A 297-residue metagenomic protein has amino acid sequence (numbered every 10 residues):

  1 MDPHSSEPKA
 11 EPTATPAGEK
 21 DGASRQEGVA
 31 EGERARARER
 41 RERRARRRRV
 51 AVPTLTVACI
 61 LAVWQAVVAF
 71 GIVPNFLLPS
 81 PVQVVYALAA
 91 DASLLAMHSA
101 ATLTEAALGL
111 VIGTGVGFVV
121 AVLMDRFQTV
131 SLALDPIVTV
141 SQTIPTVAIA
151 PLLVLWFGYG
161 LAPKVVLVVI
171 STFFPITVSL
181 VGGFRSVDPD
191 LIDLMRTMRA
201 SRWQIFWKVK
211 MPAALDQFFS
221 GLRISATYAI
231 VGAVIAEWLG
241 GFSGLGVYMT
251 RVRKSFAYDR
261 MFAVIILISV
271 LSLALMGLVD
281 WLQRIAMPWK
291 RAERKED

Functional and structural regions predicted by a protein language model:
R38-R43, A69-T114: Periplasmic/extracellular loop-to-transmembrane helix junction in inner-membrane transport proteins
R38-V68: N-terminal signal-anchor/first transmembrane alpha helix
T54-A66, L103, A107, V111-L123 (+5 more regions): Generic alpha-helical transmembrane segments of integral inner-membrane proteins, especially permease/transport modules
G109-V138, L155: Transmembrane-helix boundary motif in ABC transporter permease subunits
Q128, D216, F262-D297: C-terminal transmembrane helix and the adjacent membrane-cytosol boundary/short C-terminal tail of inner/organellar
T139-P175, G182-S186: Generic hydrophobic transmembrane alpha-helix motif, especially the helices
V166-I170, R202-A236, I268, L275 (+1 more regions): Transmembrane alpha-helices
I176-S179, G183-I224, L245, M249: Short cytoplasmic-facing helical segments at TM-TM junctions of multi-pass membrane proteins
